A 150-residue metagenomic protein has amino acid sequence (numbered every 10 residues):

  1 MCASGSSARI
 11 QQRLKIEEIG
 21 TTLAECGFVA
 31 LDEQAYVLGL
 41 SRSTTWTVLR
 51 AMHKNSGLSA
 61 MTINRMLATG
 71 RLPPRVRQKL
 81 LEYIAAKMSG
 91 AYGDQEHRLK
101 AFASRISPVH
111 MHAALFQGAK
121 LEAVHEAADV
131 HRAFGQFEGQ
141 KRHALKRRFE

Functional and structural regions predicted by a protein language model:
M1-I10, R75-I84: Basic, amphipathic alpha-helix used for nucleic-acid engagement in HTH/winged-helix/SANT-Myb modules and analogous
C2-G27: A short, Lys/Arg-rich alpha-helix, primarily the initiator
A30-L31: Helix-turn-helix DNA-binding elements, focusing on the entry/boundary residues of the two helices that contact DNA
Q34-A35: Short alpha-helical "recognition helix" segments of helix-turn-helix
G39-G57: Recognition helix of helix-turn-helix/homeodomain-like DNA-binding domains that insert into the DNA major groove
N55-P74: Short Lys/Arg-enriched helix C-cap and helix-to-coil transition segments that create basic nucleic-acid-contact patches
V76-G139, L145: Helix-turn-helix/homeodomain-like alpha-helical modules used for DNA recognition and transcription-factor dimerization
